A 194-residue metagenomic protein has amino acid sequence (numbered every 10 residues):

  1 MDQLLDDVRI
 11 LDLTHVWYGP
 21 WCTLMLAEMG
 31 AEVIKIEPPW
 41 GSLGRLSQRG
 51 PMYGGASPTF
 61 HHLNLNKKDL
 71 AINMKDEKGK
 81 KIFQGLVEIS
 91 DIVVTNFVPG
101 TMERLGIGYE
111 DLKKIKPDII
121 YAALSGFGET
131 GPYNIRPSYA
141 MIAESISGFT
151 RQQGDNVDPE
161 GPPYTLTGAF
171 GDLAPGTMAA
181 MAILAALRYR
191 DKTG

Functional and structural regions predicted by a protein language model:
M1-G194: N-terminal helix-loop segment corresponding to the beta1-alpha1 unit of nucleotide/adenylate-binding folds
